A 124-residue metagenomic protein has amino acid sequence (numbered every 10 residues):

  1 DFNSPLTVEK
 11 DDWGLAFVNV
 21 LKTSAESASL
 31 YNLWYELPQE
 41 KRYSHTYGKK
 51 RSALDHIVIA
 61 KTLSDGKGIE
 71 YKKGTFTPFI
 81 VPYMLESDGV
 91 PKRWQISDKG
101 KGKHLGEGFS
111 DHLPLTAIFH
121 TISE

Functional and structural regions predicted by a protein language model:
N3-E124: Metal-dependent phosphoester-hydrolase catalytic domains
